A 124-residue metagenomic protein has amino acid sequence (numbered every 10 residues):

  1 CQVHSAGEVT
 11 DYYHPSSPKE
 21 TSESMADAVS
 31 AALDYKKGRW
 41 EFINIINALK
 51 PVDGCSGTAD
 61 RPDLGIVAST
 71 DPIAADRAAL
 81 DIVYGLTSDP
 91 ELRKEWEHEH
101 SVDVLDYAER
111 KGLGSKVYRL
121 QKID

Functional and structural regions predicted by a protein language model:
C1-D124: Extended, low-polarity segments enriched in aliphatic/aromatic residues
